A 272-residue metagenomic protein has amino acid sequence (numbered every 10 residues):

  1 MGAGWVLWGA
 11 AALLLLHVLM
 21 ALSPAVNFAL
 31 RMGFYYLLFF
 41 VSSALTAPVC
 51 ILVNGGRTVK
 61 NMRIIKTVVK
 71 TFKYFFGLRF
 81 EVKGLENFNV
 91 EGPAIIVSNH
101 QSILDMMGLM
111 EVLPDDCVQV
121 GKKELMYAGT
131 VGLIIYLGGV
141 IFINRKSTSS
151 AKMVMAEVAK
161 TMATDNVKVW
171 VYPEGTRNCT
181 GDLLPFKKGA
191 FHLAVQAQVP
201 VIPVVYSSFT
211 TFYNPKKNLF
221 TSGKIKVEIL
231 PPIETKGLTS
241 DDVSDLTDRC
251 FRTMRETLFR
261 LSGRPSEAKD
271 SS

Functional and structural regions predicted by a protein language model:
G2-A94: Membrane-anchoring hydrophobic helices of lipid-metabolizing enzymes
G2-L13, K152-S272: Non-catalytic C-terminal accessory region of glycerolipid acyltransferases and related lyso-lipid remodeling enzymes
A44-T67, K73-F76, V90-T148: Catalytic core of membrane glycerolipid acyltransferases/transacylases, capturing the structured, soluble-facing
V68, F80-G84, L104-M106, M155-V158 (+2 more regions): A generic local structural motif
F72-K73, I135, M162, A194: A generic structural signal for well-ordered alpha-helical segments
V82, I96, Q119-V120, V227-I229: Generic preference for hydrophobic
K83, V120-K122, N144-R145, P173 (+1 more regions): Thr-Gly-centered strand-to-loop micro-motif
